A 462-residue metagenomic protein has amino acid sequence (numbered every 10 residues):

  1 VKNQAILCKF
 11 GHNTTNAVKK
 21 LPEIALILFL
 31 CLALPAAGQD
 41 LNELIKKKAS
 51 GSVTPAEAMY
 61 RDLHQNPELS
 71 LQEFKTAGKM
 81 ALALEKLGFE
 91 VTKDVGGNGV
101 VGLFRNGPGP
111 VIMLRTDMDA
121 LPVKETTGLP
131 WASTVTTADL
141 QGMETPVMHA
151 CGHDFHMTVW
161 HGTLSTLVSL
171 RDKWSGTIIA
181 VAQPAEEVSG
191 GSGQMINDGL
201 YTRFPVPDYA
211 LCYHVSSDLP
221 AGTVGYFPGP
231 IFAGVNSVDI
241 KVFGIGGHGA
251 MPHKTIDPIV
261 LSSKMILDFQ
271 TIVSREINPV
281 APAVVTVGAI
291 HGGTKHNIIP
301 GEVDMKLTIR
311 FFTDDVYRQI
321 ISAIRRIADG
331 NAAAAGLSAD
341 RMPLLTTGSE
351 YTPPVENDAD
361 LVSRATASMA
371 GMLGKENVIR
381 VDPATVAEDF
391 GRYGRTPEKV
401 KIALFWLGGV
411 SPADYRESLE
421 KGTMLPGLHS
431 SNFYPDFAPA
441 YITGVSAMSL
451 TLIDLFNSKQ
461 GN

Functional and structural regions predicted by a protein language model:
Q4-A25: Bacterial N-terminal signal peptides that target proteins for export
I24-A33: Bacterial N-terminal signal peptides
L34-G38: Sec/Tat signal peptide C-region and signal peptidase I cleavage site
Q39, V260-N462: Metal-dependent amide/peptide-bond hydrolase catalytic core, centered on the "pita-bread" metallohydrolase fold
Q39-H149, D154-G162, T166-G176: Acidic/His- and Gly-rich active-site-bordering loop/insert found across diverse amide/peptide-bond hydrolases
L63, G102, L114, H153 (+8 more regions): Divalent metal-coordination and catalytic microenvironments
T136-M148, D154-F155, L167-A289, T294-P300: Histidine/acidic-residue-rich, glycine-tolerant segments that coordinate divalent metal ions
